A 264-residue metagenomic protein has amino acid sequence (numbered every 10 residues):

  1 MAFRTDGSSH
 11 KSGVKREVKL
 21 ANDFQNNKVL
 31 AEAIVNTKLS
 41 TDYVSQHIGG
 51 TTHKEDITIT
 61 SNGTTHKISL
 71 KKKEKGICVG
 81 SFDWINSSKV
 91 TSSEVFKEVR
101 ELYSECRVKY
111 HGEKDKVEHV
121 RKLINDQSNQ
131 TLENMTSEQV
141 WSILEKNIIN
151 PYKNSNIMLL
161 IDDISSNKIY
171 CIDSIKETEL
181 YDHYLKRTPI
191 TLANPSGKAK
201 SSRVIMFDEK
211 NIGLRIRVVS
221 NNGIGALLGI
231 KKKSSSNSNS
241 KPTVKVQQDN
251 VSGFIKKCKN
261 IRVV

Functional and structural regions predicted by a protein language model:
M1-E55, T60-H66, K71-V264: Short, positively charged
